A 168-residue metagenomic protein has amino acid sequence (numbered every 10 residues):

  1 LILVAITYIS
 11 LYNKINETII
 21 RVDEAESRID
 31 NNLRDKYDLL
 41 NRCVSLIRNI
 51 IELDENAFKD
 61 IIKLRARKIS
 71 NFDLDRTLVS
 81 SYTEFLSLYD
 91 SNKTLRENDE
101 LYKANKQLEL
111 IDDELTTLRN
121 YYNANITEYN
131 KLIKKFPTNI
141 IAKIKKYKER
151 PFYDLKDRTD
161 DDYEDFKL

Functional and structural regions predicted by a protein language model:
L1-L168: A helix-centric hydrophobic-segment signal that preferentially recognizes long, alpha-helical stretches used
